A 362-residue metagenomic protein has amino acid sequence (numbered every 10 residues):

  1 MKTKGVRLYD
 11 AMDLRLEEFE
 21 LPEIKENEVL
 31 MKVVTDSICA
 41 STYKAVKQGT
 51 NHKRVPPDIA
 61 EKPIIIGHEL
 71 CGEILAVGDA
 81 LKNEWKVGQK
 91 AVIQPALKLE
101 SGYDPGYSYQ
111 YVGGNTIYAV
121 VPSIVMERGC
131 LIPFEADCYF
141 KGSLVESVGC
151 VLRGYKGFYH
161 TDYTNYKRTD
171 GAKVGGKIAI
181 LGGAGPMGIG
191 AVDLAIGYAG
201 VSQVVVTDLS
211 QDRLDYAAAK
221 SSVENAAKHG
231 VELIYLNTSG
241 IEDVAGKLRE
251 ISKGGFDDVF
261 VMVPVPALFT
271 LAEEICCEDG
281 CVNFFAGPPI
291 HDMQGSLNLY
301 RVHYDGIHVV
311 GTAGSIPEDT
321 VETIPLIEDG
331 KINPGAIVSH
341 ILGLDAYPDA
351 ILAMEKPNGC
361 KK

Functional and structural regions predicted by a protein language model:
P22-D36, N51-E100, G113, E135: Glycine-rich beta-strand-centered segment in the early N-terminal region that forms part of a ligand/cofactor-binding
E23, P63, N83-E84, K141-L144 (+2 more regions): Residue-level "contact hotspot" at macromolecular interaction interfaces
K25, K86-V87, K173, C277 (+1 more regions): Residue-level recognition of short, solvent-exposed, well-ordered loop/turn junctions that link secondary-structure
P95-K177: NAD(P)H dinucleotide-binding glycine-rich loop of Rossmann-like/cofactor-binding domains, especially the beta1-alpha1
D162, E242-K247, G254, T270-E274 (+1 more regions): C-terminal hydrophobic helical "lid"/dimerization subdomain of Rossmann-like NAD(P)H-dependent oxidoreductases
G175-G176, L181, V192, I196-L268: Adenosine-nucleotide cofactor-binding segment
P186-M187: Hydrophobic/small residue at the entry helix of a nucleotide-binding pocket
A218-V223, H229, V263-D329: Glycine-rich phosphate-binding loop and adjacent beta-alpha segment of Rossmann(oid) nucleotide-cofactor-binding
